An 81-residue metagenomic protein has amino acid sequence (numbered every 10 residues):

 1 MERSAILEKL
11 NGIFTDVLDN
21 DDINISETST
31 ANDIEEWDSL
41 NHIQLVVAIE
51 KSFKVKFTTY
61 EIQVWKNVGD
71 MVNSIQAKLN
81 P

Functional and structural regions predicted by a protein language model:
M1-I23, Q76-P81: Thiotemplate assembly-line natural product biosynthesis machinery
V17-E36, F53-K66: Phosphopantetheine carrier-protein modules
N41: Two-component histidine kinase catalytic core, primarily the HATPase_c
L45: Short active-site alpha-helical segment characteristic of glycosyltransferases and processive polysaccharide synthases
Q63-W65, G69-N80: C-terminal structural segments of small proteins and small subunits
